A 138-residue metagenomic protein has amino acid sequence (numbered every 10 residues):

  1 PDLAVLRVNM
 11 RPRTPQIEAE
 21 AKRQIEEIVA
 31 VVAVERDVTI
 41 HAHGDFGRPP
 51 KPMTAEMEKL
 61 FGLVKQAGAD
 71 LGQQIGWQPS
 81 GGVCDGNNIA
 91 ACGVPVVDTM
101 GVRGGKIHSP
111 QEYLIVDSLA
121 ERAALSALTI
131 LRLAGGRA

Functional and structural regions predicted by a protein language model:
P1-A138: Metal-dependent amide/peptide-bond hydrolase catalytic core, centered on the "pita-bread" metallohydrolase fold
